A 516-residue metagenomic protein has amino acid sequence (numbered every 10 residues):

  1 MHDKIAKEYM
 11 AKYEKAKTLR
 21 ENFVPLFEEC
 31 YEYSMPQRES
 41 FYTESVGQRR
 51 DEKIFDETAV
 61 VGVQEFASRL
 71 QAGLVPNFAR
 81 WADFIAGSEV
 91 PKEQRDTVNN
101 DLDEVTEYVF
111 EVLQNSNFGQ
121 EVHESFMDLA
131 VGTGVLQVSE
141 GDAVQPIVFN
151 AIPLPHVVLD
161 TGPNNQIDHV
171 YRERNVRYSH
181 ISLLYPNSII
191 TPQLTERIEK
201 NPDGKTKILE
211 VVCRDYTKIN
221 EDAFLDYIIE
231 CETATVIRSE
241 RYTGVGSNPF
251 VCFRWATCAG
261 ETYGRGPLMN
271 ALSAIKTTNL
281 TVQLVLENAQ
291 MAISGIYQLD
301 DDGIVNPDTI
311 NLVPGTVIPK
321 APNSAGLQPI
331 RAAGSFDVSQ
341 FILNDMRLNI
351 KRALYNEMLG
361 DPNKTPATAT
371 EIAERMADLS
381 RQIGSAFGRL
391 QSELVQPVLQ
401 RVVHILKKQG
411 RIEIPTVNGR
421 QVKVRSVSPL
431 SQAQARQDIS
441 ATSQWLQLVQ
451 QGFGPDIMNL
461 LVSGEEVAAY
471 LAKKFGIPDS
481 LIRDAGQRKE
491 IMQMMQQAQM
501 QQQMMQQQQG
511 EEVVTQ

Functional and structural regions predicted by a protein language model:
M1-E44, Q48, I296-Q516: C-terminal anchoring/interaction modules
M1-Q193: Extended, helix-rich architectural segments
F27-D56, Q120, F126-M127, P192-F224 (+1 more regions): An N-terminal domain-start capping segment
D56-S68, N77-F84, E93-R95, Y227-R238 (+2 more regions): Short, mixed-charge, low-aromatic patches
E65-A72, N270-N288, Q447, A469-K473: Short, hydrophobic/amphipathic alpha-helical patches that form generic packing surfaces within helical domains
L70-Q71, F118-L129, I208, F250 (+7 more regions): Generic hydrophobic, helix-prone segments enriched in Leu/Val/Ile
Q94-D142, Y263-Q298, R331-T365, I372-L406: Long, contiguous amphipathic alpha-helices that act as assembly "spine/axial" helices in icosahedral shell and virion
E140-L312: Structured, contiguous alpha/beta core segments that scaffold functional sites
